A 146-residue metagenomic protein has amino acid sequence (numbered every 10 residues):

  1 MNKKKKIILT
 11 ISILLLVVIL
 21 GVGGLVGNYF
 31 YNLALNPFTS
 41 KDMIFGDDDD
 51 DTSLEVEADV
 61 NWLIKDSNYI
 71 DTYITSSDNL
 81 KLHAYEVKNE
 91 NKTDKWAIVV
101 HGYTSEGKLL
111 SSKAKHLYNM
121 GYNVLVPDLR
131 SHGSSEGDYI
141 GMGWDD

Functional and structural regions predicted by a protein language model:
M1-L20: N-terminal Sec-pathway targeting helices
V18-I74: An N-terminal hydrophobic leader/cap segment in hydrolases
S77-K88: A short loop-to-beta-strand scaffold at the N-terminal edge of the catalytic core in hydrolase folds
H83, H101-G102, H132: Histidine-centered divalent metal-coordination motifs
D94-G102: Short beta-strand element of the alpha/beta-hydrolase
G102-S112, V124: Serine-hydrolase catalytic-loop signature spanning alpha/beta hydrolases and amidase-signature enzymes
A114-E136: Conserved alpha/beta-hydrolase
H132-D146: Catalytic nucleophile-loop/oxyanion-hole region of alpha/beta-hydrolase and closely related hydrolase-like folds
